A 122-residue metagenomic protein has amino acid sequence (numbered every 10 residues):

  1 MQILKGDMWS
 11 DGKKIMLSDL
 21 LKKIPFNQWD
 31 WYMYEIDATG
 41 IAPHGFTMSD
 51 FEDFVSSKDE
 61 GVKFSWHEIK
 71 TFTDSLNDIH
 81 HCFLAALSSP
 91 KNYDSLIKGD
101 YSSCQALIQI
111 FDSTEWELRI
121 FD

Functional and structural regions predicted by a protein language model:
M1-D30: Short, extreme N-terminal segment that most often corresponds to the first beta-strand
S10, D30-Y32, H67, E117: Short linear interaction motif-like sites in intrinsically disordered regions of transcription factors
D19-V62: Short, structured interface segments that constitute the first stable element of a domain
D37, S88, D122: A broadly conserved detector of short glycine/acidic/proline-rich loop/turn motifs that flank catalytic sites and bind
H44-I108: Surface-exposed, low-hydrophobicity interaction/linker segments
T114-I120: Short cationic amphipathic helices and targeting signals
